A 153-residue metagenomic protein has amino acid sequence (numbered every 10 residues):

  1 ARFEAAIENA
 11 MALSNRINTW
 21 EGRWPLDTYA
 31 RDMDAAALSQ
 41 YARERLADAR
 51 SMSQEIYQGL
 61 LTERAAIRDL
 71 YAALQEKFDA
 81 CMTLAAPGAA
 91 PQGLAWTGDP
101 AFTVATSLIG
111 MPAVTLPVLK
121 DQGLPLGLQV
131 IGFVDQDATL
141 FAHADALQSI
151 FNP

Functional and structural regions predicted by a protein language model:
A1-L13, L119: Gly/Ser-rich, acidic/histidine-flanked active-site/gating loops
A10-T19, Q92-T97: Short glycine/threonine-rich loop-to-helix capping motif typified by GTGT followed within a few residues by an Asp-Pro
L13-R68, P117-G127: Short helix-loop capping/hinge segments that flank enzyme active sites or metal/cofactor-binding pockets
Q58, L108-P153: Structural helix-boundary/capping segments
G59, A85-V104: Short, surface-exposed loop/helix-turn segments at secondary-structure junctions that function as lids/hinges flanking
L70, W96-P117: Small-aliphatic-rich amphipathic alpha-helix that forms the alpha element of a beta-alpha
